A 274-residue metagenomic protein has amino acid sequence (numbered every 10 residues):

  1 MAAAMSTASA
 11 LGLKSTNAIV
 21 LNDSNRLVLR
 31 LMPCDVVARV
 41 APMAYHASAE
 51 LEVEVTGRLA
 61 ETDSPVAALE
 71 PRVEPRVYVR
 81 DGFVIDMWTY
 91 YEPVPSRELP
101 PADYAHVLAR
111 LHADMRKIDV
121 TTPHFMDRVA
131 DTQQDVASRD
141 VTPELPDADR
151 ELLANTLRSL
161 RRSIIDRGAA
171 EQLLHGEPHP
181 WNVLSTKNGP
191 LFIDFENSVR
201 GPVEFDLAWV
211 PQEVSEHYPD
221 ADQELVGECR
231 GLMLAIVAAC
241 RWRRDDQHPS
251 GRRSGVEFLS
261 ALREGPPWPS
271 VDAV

Functional and structural regions predicted by a protein language model:
M1-L69, K187, A273-V274: Conserved NTP-binding catalytic cores of kinases and kinase-like/nucleotidyltransferase enzymes across multiple kinase
C34, D81-E98, Q134-E144, A235-R253: A glycine-centered beta->alpha junction motif in the catalytic cores of kinase/phosphotransferase enzymes
R39-D81, E92, R97-L111: A conserved alpha-helical element in kinase catalytic cores
E92-R150, E171: A cross-family kinase active-site recognition segment
A170-H175, P180: Catalytic-loop of the protein kinase fold
Q172-L173, S185-R230: Active-site Asp-x-Gly
D220-V274: Helix-rich C-terminal or lid/interface subdomains of diverse kinases
